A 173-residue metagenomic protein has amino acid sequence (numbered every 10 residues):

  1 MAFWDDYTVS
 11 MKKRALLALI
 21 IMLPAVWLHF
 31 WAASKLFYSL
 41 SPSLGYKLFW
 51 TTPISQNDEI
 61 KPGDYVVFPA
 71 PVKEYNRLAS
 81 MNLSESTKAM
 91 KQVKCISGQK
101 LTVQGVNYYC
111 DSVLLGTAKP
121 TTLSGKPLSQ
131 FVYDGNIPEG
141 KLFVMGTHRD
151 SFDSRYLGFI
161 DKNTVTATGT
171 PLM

Functional and structural regions predicted by a protein language model:
M1-K88, N136, R155-M173: Protein maturation boundaries and topogenic segments
L48, Q99-K100, N107, K141 (+1 more regions): Structural motif
K61-V66, Q99, K141, T147: Structural motif
P71, V106, V113, K119-P120 (+2 more regions): Surface loops and adjacent helix of pleckstrin homology
E85-L115: Mid-length scaffold segments of soluble, non-membrane domains
L114-V132: An anionic, turn-rich surface loop/hairpin at beta-sheet edges that serves as a generic interaction/coordination patch
Q130-E139, F143-F159: Extracellular/periplasmic metallocenter environments
